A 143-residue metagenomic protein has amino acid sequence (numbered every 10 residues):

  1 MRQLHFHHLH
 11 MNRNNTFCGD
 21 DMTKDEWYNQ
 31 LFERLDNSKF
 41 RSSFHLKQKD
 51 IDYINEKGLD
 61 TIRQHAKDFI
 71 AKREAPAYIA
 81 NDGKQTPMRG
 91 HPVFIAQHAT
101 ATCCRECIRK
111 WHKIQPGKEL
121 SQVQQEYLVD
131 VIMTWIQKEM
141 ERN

Functional and structural regions predicted by a protein language model:
M1-D21: N-terminal amphipathic/basic-hydrophobic helices that include classical n-h-c signal peptides and signal-anchor
N12, D68-P76, Q137-E141: Mature exported/compartmentalized surface modules and terminal targeting/interaction regions
T23-I70: Core of compact, soluble alpha-helical bundle domains
N81-T100: Immediate flanking context of iron-sulfur cluster ligation sites
E106-I132: Iron-sulfur (Fe-S) cluster-binding segments and ferredoxin-like electron-carrier domains, especially [2Fe-2S]
Y127-N143: Short Fe-S-cluster ligation motifs
